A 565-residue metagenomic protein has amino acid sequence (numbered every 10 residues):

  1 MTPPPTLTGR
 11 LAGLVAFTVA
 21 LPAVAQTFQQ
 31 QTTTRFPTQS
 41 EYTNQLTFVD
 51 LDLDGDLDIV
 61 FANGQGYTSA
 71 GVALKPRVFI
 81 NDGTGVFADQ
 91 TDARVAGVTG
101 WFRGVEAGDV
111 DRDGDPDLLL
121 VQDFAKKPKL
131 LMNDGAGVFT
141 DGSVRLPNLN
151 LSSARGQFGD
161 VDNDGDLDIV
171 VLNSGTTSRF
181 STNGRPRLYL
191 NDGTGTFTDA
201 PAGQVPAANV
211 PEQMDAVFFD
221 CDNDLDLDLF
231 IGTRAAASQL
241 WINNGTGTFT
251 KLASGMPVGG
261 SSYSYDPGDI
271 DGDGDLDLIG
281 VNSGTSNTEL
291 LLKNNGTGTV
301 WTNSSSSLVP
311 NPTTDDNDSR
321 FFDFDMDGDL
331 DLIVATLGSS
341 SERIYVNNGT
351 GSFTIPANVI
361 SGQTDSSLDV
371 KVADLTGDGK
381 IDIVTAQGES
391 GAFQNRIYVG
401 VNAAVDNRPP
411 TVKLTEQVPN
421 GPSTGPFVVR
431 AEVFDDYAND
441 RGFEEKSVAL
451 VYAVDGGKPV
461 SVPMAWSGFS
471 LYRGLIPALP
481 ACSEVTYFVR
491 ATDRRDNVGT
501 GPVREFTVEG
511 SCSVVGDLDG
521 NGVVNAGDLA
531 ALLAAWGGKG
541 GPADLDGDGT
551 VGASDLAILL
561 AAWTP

Functional and structural regions predicted by a protein language model:
A25-E41, I80-G100, M132-L151, L190-P211 (+4 more regions): Blade-edge motifs of beta-propeller repeat domains
N44-L53, F102-R112, A154-N163, Q213-N223 (+3 more regions): Beta-propeller blade termini
D54, D58, D113, D117 (+12 more regions): Acidic carboxylate motifs that coordinate Ca2+ or other divalent cations, activating on Asp/Glu
I59-G64, L118-Q122, I169-S174, L229-T233 (+5 more regions): Hydrophobic beta-strand segments that make up the repeating blades of beta-propeller and related beta-repeat
T68-L74, D123-K126, S178-G184, R234-A236 (+3 more regions): Short, solvent-exposed loop/turn segments at conserved positions within beta-propeller repeat blades
L368-N407: Blade-level signature of beta-propeller repeat domains, shared across WD40, Kelch, NHL, RCC1 and BNR/Asp-box propellers
N402-C512: Glycan-association/targeting regions that enable binding to alpha-glucans and other polysaccharides
E509-P565: Cellulosome-associated attachment modules in secreted, modular CAZymes
